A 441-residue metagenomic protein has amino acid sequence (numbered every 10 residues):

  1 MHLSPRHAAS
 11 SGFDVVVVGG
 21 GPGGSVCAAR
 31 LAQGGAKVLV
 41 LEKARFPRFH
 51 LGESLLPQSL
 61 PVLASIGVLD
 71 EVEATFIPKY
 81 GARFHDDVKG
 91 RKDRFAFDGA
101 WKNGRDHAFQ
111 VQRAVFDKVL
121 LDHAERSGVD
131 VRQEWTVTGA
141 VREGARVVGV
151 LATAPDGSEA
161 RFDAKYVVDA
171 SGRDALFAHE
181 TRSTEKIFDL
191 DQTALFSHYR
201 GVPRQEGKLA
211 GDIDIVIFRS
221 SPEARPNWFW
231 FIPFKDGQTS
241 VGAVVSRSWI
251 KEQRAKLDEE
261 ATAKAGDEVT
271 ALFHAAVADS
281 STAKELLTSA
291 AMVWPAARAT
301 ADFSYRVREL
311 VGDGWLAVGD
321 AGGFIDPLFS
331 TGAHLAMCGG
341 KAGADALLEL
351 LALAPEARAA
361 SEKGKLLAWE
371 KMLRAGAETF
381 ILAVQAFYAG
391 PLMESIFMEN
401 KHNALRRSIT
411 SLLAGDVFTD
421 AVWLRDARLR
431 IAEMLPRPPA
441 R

Functional and structural regions predicted by a protein language model:
H7-G21: Beta1/beta-strand and adjacent pyrophosphate-binding region of the FAD-binding site in flavoprotein oxidoreductases
G24-S25: N-terminal Rossmann-fold NAD(P) dinucleotide-binding loop
A32-L51: Glycine-rich FAD pyrophosphate-binding loop
F49-K89: N-terminal FAD cofactor-binding segment of flavoenzymes
T75, R247-A346, L350-A368: FAD/FMN-dependent oxidoreductases across multiple families
W101-D122: Short beta-strand to alpha-helix junction loop
H123-A283: Predominantly flavin-linked oxidoreductase catalytic cores and closely associated redox partners
L348-R441: C-terminal helical "tail/cap" subdomain of flavin- and related membrane-associated enzymes
